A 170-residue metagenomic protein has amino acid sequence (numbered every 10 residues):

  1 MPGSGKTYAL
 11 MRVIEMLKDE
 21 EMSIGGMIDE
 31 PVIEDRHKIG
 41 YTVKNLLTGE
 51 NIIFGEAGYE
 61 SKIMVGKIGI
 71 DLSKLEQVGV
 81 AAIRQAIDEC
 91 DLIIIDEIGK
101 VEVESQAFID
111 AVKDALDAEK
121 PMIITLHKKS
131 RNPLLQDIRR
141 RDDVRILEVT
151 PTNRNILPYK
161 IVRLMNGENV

Functional and structural regions predicted by a protein language model:
P2: The conserved Walker
K6: Conserved lysine of the Walker
A9, V13: Hydrophobic positions on the alpha1 helix immediately C-terminal to the Walker A/P-loop
E15-K67: N-terminal phosphate/diphosphate-binding loop that engages ATP/GTP or pyrophosphate donors across diverse enzyme folds
D19-M22, D88-E89, A118: Short glycine/proline-enriched coil/turn segments at helix->beta-strand junctions
I24-G25, D91-L92, P121-I123: Residue-level preference for the first positions of well-ordered beta-strands
E60-K113: Phosphate-binding/switch loop-helix module in NTP-utilizing enzymes
I83-I87, G99-V170: Replace "adjacent to P-loop NTPase cores in ATP/GTP-dependent enzymes" with "adjacent to NTP-binding cores
